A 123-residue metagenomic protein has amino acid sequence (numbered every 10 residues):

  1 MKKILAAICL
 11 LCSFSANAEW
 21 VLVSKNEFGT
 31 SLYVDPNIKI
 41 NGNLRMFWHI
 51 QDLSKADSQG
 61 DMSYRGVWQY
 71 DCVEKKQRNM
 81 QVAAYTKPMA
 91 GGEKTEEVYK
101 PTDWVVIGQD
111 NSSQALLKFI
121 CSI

Functional and structural regions predicted by a protein language model:
I4-F14: Sec-dependent N-terminal signal peptides
A16-G66, D71-I123: N-terminal secretory-pathway/extracellular module detecting exported/lumenal segments and adjacent signal-anchor/first
